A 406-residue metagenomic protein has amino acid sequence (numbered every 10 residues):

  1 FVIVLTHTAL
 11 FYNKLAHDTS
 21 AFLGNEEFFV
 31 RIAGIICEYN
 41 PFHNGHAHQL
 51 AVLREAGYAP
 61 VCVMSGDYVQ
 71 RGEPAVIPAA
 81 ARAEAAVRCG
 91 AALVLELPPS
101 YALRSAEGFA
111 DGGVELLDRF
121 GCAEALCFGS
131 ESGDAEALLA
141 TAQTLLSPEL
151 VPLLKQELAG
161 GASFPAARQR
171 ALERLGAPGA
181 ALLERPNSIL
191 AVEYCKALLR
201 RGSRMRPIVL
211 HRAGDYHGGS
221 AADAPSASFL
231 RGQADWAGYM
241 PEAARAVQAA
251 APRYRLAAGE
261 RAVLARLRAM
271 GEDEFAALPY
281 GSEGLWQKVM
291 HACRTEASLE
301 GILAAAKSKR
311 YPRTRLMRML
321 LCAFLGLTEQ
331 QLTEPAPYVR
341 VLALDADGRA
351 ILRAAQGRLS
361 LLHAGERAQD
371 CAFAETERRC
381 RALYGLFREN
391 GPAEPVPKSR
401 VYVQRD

Functional and structural regions predicted by a protein language model:
F1-T19: Short terminal hydrophobic/aromatic SLiMs and anchors at protein ends
F29-R82: N-terminal catalytic cores of NTP/NDP-binding nucleotidyl/phosphoryl-transfer enzymes
A56, G90, G121-C122: Short loop/turn motifs at secondary-structure junctions
Y58, A92, S203-M205: A structural micro-motif
E84-P99: A glycine-rich helix N-cap at a beta->alpha junction
L97-D406: Active-site cores that bind ATP or allylic diphosphates and position pyrophosphate for catalysis
